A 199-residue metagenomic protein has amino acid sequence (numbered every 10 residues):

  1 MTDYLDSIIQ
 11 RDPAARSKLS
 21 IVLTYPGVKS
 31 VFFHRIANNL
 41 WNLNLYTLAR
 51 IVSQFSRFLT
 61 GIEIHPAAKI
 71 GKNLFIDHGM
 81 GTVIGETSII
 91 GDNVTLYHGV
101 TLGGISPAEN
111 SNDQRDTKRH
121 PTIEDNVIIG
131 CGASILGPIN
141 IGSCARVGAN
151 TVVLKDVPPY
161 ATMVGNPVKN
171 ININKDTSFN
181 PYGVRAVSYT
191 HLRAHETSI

Functional and structural regions predicted by a protein language model:
D3-I9: Membrane-proximal intrinsically disordered regions of secretory-pathway and membrane-system proteins
R11-L59: A transmembrane-helix-recognition feature enriched in membrane-embedded lipid enzymes and envelope glyco-/phospholipid
T60, H65-P66, G71-K72, D77-E86 (+11 more regions): Left-handed beta-helix
N112-R115: Regulatory activation segment
F179-Y182: Short, charged, intrinsically disordered terminal tails
A186-V187: Acidic, proline/serine/threonine- and glycine-rich low-complexity intrinsically disordered segments
T190-T197: Conserved small/polar residues in nucleotide/adenosyl-binding loops
